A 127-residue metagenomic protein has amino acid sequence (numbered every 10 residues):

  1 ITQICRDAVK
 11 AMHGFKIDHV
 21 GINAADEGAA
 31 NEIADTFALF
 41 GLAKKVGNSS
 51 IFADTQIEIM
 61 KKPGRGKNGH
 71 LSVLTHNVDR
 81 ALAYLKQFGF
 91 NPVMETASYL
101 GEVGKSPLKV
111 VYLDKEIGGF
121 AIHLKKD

Functional and structural regions predicted by a protein language model:
I1-I4, G28: Alpha-helix N-cap and loop-to-helix initiation/capping positions
T2, H13, G47, Q56-K61 (+1 more regions): Vicinal oxygen chelate
Q3-K10, R80: Alpha-helical scaffolding segments of alpha/beta enzyme cores, especially the outer helices of TIM-barrel or partial
V9-A34, G66-V73, K125-D127: N-terminal beta-strand motif that seeds the catalytic metal site of vicinal oxygen chelate
D26-G41, A81-G89: Amphipathic alpha-helical segments
S50-I51: Conserved catalytic core of two-metal-ion nucleotidyltransferases
R65, H76-R80: Short, charged/polar surface micro-motifs in flexible loops or helix N-caps
